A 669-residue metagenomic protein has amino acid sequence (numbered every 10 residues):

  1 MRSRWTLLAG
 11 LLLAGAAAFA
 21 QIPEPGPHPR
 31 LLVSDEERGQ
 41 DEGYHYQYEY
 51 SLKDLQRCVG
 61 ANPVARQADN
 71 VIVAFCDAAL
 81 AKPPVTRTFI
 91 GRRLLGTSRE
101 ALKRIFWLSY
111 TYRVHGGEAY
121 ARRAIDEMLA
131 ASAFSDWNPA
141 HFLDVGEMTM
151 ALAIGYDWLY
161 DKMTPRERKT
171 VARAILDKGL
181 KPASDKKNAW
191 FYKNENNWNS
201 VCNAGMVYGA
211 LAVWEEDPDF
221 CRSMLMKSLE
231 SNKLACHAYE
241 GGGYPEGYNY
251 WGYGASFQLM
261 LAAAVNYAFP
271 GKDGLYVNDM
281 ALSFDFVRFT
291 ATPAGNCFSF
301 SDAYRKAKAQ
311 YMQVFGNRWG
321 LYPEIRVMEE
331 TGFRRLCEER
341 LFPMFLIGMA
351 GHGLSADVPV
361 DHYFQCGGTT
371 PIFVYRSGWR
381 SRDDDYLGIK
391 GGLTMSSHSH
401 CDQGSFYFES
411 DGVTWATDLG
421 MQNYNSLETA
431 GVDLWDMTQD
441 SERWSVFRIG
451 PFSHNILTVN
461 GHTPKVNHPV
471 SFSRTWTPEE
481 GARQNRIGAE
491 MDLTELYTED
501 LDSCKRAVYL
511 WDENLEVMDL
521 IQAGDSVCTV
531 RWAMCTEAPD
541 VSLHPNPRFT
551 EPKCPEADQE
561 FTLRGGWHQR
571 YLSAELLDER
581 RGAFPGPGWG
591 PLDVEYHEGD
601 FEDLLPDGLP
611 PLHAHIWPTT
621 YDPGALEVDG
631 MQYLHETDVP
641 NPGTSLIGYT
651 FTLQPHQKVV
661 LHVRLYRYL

Functional and structural regions predicted by a protein language model:
M1-L8: Bacterial N-terminal signal peptides that target proteins for export
L8-A16: Bacterial N-terminal signal peptides
A18-A20: Boundary at the C-terminal end of the N-terminal hydrophobic targeting segment
R30, R38, Y44-A65, N70-V73 (+2 more regions): Aromatic-lined, polymer-binding surfaces characteristic of secreted/periplasmic polysaccharide-degrading enzymes
V213, Y253-W415, T477-R483, L653-H656: Carbohydrate-active enzyme catalytic cores, enriched for enzymes that act on polyanionic acidic polysaccharides
L225, L229-P270, Q365, P371-D383 (+3 more regions): Long, repeat-rich segments with strong aromatic
W379-D440, V446-P451, Y666-Y668: Terminal accessory carbohydrate-recognition/targeting modules of carbohydrate-active enzymes
L427-L669: CBM-like, beta-strand-rich accessory domains located in the C-terminal region of large, secreted polysaccharide-active
